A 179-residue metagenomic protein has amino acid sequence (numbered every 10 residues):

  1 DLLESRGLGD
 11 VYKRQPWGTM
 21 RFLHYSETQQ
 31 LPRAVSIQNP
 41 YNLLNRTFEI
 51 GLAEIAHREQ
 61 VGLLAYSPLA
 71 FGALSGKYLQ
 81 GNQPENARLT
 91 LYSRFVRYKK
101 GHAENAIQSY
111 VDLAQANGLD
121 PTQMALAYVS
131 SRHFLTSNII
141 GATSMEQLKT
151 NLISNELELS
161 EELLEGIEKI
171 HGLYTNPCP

Functional and structural regions predicted by a protein language model:
D1-L8, Y12: Single conserved hydrophobic/aromatic residue that forms the stacking wall/gate of nucleotide- or nucleobase-binding
D10-K169, C178: Beta/alpha (TIM)-barrel catalytic core signal, keyed to glycine-rich beta->alpha loops juxtaposed to Asp/Glu that bind
